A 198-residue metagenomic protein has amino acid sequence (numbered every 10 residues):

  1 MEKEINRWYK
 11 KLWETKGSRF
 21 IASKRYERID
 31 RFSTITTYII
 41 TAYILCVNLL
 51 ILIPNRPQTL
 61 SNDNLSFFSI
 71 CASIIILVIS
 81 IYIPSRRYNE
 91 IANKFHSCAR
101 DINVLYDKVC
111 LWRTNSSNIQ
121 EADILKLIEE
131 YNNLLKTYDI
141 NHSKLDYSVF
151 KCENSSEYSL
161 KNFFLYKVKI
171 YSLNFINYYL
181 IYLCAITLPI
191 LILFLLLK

Functional and structural regions predicted by a protein language model:
M1-T36, P84, N89-N177: Conserved non-transmembrane functional hotspots
E27-N93, Y166-K198: Alpha-helical transmembrane segments and their immediate juxtamembrane boundary regions in integral membrane proteins
